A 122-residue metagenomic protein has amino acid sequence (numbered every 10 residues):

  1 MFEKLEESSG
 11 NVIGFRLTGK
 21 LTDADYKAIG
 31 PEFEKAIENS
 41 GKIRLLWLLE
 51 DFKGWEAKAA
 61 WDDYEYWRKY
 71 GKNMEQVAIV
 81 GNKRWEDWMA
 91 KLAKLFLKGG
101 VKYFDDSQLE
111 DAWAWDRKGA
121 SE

Functional and structural regions predicted by a protein language model:
F2-E122: Amphipathic, Lys/Arg-enriched alpha-helical "gate/interface" segment within cytosolic domains that mediates
